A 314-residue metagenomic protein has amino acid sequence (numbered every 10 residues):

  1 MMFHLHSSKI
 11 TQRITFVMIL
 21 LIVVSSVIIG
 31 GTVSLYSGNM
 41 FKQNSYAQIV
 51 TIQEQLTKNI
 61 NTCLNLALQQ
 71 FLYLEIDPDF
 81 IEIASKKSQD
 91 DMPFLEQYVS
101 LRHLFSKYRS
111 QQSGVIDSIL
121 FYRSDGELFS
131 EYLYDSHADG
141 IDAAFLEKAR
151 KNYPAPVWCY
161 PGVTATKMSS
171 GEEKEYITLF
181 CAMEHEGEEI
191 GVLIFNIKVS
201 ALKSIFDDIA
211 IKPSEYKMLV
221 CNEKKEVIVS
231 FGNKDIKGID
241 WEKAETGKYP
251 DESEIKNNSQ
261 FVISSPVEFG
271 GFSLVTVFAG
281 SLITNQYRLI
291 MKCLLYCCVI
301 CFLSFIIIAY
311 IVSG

Functional and structural regions predicted by a protein language model:
M1-N39, Q43, A47, V299 (+1 more regions): Extreme N-terminal signal-anchor transmembrane helix of membrane signaling/transducer proteins, especially in bacteria
V23, S273-G314: Cytoplasm-proximal transmembrane signaling helix
L35-L68, M92-E96: Juxtamembrane membrane-water interface segments immediately C-terminal to a transmembrane helix
C63-S100, F121-Y134: Extracellular/periplasmic ligand-binding regions of membrane signal-transduction receptors
D91-H103, Y132-K167, I211-S214, S230-I255: Extracytoplasmic/periplasmic sensor domains and loops in membrane signaling proteins
L95, S110-I197: Extracytoplasmic/periplasmic ligand-binding sensor regions of membrane-associated signaling proteins
S100-R109, E188-V229, K234-D235: Solvent-exposed, extracytoplasmic
E184, F195-D207, K234, F269-F272 (+2 more regions): Helix-start (N-cap) segments at beta->loop->alpha junctions that couple sensory/regulatory domains to adjoining helices
